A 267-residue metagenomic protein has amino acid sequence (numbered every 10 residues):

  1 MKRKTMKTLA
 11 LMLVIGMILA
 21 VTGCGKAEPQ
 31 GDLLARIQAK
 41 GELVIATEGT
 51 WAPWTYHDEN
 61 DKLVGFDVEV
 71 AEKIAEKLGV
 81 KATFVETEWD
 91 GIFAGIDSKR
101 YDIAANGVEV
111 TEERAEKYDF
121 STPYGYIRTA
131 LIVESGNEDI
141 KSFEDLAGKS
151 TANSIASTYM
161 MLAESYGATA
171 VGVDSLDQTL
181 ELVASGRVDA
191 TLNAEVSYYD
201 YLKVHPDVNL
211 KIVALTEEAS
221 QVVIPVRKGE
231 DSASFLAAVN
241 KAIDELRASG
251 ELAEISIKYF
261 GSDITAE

Functional and structural regions predicted by a protein language model:
M1-K40, I264-E267: Short, low-complexity disordered leader/linker segments with a strong preference for bacterial N-terminal type II
G25-A27, V68-K77, I155-S157, Q221-D263: Extended ligand-binding regions for polar small-molecule ligands
P29-G107: Extracytoplasmic small-molecule ligand-binding "clamshell" domains of the periplasmic binding protein/Venus flytrap
R36, E134-S150: Flexible hinge/capping segments at coil-to-helix
G41-T47, F143-A156: Short loop->beta-strand "edge-of-pocket" segments that line small-molecule binding or catalytic clefts across diverse
F84-A94, E138, A156, V171-S185 (+1 more regions): Short helix-initiation/N-cap motifs at beta->coil->alpha
A94, V108-E116, L162-S165, D189-A219: A ligand-binding cleft/hinge motif common to bilobed small-molecule-binding domains
Y126-V133, Y199-K241, S262-E267: Periplasmic-binding protein-like
